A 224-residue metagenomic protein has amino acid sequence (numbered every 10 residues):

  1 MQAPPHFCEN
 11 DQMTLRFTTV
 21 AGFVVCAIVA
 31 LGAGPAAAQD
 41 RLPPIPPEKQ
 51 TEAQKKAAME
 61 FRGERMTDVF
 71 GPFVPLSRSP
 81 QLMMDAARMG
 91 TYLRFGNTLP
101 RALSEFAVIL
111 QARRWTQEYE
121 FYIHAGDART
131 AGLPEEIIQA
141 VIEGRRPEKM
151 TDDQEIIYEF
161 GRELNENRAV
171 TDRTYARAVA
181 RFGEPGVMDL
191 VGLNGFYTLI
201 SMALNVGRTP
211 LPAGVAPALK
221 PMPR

Functional and structural regions predicted by a protein language model:
P4, A36-A37: Extracellular/periplasmic low-complexity linear segments
P4-F23: Bacterial N-terminal signal peptides that target proteins for export
T14-L15, A33, P46-P47: Extended hydrophobic/aromatic-rich secondary-structure runs
A21-G32: Bacterial N-terminal signal peptides
A37-R224: Hydrophobic alpha-helical segments
